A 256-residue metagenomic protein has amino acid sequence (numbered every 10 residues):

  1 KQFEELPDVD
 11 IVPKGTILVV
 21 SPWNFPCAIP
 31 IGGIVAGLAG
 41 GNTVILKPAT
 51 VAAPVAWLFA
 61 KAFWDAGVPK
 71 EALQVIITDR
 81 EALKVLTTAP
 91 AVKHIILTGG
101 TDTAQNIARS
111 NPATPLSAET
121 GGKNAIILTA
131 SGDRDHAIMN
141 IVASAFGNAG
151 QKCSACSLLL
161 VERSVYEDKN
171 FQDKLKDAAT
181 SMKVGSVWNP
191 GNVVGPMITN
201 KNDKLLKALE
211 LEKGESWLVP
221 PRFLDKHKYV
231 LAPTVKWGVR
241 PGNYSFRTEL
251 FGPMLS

Functional and structural regions predicted by a protein language model:
K1-H136: Rossmann-like NAD(P) dinucleotide-binding subdomain of oxidoreductase/dehydrogenase enzymes
V9-V12, G32, C153, N189 (+2 more regions): A generic fold-level signal
N24-F25, G147, L250-F251: Glycine-rich phosphate/pyrophosphate-binding beta-alpha loops
C27-P30, A56, V85, D168 (+3 more regions): Alpha-helix N-cap/helix-start motif
V55-F59, K152, E249: Short acidic/histidine- and often glycine-rich active-site loop of Leloir-type glycosyltransferases that engages
A62, G67, H94, G100-P241: ALDH superfamily catalytic-core signature
P241, T248-F251: C-terminal lobe/hinge of AMP-binding adenylation domains
P253-S256: Short, intrinsically disordered, charge-balanced linker/junction segments flanking boundaries in proteins
